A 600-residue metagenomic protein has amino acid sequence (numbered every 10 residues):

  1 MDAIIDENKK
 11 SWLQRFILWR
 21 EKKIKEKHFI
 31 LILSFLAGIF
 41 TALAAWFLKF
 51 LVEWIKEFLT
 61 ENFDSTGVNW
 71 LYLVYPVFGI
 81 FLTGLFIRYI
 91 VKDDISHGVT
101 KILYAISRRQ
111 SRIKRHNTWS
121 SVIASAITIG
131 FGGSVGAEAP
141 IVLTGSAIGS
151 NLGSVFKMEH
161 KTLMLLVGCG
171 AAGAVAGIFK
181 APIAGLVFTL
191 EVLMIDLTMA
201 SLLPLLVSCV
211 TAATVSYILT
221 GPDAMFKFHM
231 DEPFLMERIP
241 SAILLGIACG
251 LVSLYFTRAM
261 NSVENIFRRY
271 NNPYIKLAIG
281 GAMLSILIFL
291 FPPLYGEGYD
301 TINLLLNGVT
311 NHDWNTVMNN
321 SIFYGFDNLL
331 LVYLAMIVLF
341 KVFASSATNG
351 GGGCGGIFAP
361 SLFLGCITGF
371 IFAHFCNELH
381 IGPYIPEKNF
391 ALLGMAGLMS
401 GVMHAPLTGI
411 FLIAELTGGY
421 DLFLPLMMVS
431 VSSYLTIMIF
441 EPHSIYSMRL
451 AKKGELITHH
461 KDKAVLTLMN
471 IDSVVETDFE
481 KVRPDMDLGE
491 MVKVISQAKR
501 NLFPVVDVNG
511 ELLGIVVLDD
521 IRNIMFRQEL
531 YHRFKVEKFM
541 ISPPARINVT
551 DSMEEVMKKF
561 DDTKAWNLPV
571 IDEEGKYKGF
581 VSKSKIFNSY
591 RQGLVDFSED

Functional and structural regions predicted by a protein language model:
M1-L468, D472-S473, T477-D478, V482-F503 (+3 more regions): Alpha-helical transmembrane segments and immediately membrane-proximal extracytoplasmic
S208, V429, E476, L518 (+3 more regions): ATP/adenylate-binding site constellation spanning eukaryotic-like Ser/Thr protein kinases, ABC-transporter
M469, M486, V516, F534 (+2 more regions): Short beta-to-alpha loop/turn elements within the nucleotide-binding domains of ABC transporters
D478-V482, K538, P543-R546: Structural signal for short hydrophobic segments within the conserved structured cores of catalytic domains across
V482-K499, V505-V506, M525-Q528, R546-W566 (+2 more regions): The conserved cystathionine-beta-synthase
G514-I521, F580-I586: Short hydrophobic beta-strand motif reused across regulatory alpha/beta modules
